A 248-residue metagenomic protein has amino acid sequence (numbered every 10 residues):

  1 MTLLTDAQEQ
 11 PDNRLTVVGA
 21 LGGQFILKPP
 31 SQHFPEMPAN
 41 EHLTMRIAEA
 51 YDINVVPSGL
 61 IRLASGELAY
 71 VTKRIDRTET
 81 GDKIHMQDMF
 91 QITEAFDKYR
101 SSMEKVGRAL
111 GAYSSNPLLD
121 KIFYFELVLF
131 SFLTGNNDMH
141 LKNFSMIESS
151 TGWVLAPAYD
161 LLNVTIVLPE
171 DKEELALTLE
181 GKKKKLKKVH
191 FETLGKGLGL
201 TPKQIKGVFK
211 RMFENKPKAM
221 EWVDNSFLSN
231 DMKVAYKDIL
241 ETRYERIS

Functional and structural regions predicted by a protein language model:
M1, A48, M89, D138 (+3 more regions): A residue-level signal for conserved active-site and pocket-lining positions in enzyme catalytic cores
M1-D97, I147: Conserved ATP-binding subdomain of kinase catalytic cores across diverse folds
Q32-E49, Y99-V167: Conserved kinase catalytic-core segment
I53, M139, L200-T201: Helix N-cap/coil-helix junction residues
A64-L133, L177-T178, T193, G197: ATP-dependent phospho-/nucleotidyl transfer catalytic cores
A64-S65, G207-K216: Small/polar glycine-rich anion-binding or flexible loop at a beta-alpha turn
D88, E94-A109, E148-K203: Catalytic-core segments of enzymes that bind and process phosphorylated/nucleotide-bearing substrates
A112, W153, G197, E221-S248: Regulatory N- and C-terminal appendages and interdomain linkers associated with kinase/kinase-like NTP transferase
